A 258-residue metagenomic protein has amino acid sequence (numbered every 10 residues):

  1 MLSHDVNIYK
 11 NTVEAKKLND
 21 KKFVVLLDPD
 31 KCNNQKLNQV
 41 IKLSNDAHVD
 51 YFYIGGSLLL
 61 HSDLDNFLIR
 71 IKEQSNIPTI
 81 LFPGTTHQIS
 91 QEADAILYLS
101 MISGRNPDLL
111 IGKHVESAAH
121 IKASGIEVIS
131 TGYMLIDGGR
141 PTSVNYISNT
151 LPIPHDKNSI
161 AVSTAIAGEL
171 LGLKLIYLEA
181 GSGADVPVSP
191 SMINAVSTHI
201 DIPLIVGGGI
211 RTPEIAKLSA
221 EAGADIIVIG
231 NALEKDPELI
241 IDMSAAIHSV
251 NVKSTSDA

Functional and structural regions predicted by a protein language model:
M1-L27, S117-S130, D137: N-terminal amphipathic alpha-helix/helix-capping segment at the start of soluble metabolic enzymes
K21-L37, P83-T85, L135-A161, V206 (+1 more regions): Active-site mouth loops of central-metabolism enzymes
F23-L27, F52-I54, T79-L81, I96-Y98 (+4 more regions): Hydrophobic faces of well-ordered beta-strands that scaffold small-molecule active sites in alpha/beta enzyme cores
F52, G168, V196, S219 (+1 more regions): Conserved, mostly hydrophobic/aromatic
Y53-L59, A95, L99-L110, A180-G183 (+2 more regions): Glycine-rich phosphate-binding active-site loops on the catalytic face of alpha/beta enzymes
L64-H87, Q91, S117-I129, V186-T212 (+1 more regions): Alpha-helix-loop-beta-strand connector modules within alpha/beta enzyme cores
Q88-E169: Conserved anion-binding
I147-I193, E234-K235, L239: Glycine/Thr-rich beta-alpha phosphate-binding loop at enzyme active sites
